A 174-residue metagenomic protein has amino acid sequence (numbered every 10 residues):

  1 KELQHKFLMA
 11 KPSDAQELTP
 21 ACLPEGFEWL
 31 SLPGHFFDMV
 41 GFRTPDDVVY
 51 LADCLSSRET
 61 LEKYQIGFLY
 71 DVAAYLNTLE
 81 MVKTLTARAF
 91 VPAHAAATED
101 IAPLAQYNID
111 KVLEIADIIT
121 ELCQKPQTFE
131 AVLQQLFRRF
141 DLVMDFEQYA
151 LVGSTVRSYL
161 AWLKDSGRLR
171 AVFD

Functional and structural regions predicted by a protein language model:
K1-P24: Active-site HxH/HxHxD metal-binding segment of metal-dependent hydrolases
K6, E28-A116: Metallo-beta-lactamase
E25, L30, D47, T120 (+2 more regions): A general secondary-structure boundary signal
E121-D174: C-terminal regulatory/interaction regions
